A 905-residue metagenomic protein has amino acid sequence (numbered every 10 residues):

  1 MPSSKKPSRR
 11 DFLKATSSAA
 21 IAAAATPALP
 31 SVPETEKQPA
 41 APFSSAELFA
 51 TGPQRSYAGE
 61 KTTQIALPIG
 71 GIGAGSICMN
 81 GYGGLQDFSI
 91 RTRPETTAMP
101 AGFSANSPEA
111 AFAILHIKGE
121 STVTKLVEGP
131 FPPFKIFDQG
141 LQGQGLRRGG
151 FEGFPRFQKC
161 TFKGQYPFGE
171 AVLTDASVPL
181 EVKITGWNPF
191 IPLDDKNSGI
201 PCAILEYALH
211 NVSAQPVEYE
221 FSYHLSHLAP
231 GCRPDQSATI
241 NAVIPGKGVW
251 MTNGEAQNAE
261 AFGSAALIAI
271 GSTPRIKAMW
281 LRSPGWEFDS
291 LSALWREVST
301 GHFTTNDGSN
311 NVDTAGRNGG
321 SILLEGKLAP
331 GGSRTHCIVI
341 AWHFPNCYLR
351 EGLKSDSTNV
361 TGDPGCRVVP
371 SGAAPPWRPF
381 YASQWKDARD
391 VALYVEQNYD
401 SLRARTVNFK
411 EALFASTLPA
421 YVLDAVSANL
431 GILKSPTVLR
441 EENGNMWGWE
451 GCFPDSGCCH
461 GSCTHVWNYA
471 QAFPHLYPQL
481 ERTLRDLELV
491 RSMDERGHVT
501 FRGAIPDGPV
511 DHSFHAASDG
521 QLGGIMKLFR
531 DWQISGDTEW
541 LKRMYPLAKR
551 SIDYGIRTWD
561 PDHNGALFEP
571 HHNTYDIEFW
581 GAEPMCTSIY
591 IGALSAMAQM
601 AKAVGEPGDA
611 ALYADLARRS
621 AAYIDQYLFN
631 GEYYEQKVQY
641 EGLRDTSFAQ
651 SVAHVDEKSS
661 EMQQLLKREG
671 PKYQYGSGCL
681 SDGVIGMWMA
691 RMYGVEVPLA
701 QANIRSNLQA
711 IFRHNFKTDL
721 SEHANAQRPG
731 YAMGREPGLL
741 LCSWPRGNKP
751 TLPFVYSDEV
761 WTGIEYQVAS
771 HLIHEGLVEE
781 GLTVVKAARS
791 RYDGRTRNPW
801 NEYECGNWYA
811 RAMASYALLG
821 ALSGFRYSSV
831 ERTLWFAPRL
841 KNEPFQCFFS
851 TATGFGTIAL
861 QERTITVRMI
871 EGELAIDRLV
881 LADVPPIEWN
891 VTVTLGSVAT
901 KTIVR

Functional and structural regions predicted by a protein language model:
P2-A20: N-terminal secretory signal peptides and thylakoid transit peptides that target proteins across membranes
L13, E36-I136, S416, V426-N429 (+2 more regions): Beta-strand-rich N-terminal accessory domains
T35-T51, S56-Y57, K61, I65 (+9 more regions): Acidic/polar, glycine-enriched structural segments that form the non-catalytic walls/loops of the carbohydrate-binding
R55, Q64-G84, R91, T437 (+7 more regions): C-terminal capping/lid segments that line or modulate ligand- or cofactor-binding pockets
G73, Q86, T92-A111, H116-T122 (+6 more regions): Non-catalytic C-terminal accessory modules of carbohydrate-active enzymes
S104-V127, K135-L141, R147, N211 (+12 more regions): Aromatic-rich carbohydrate-recognition surfaces in CAZymes
P330-S333, N890-K901, R905: Solvent-exposed, conformationally flexible loop/turn segments
P419-P454, Q479-H515, T558-A582, D625-W761 (+1 more regions): Extended glycan-interaction surfaces of carbohydrate-active proteins
